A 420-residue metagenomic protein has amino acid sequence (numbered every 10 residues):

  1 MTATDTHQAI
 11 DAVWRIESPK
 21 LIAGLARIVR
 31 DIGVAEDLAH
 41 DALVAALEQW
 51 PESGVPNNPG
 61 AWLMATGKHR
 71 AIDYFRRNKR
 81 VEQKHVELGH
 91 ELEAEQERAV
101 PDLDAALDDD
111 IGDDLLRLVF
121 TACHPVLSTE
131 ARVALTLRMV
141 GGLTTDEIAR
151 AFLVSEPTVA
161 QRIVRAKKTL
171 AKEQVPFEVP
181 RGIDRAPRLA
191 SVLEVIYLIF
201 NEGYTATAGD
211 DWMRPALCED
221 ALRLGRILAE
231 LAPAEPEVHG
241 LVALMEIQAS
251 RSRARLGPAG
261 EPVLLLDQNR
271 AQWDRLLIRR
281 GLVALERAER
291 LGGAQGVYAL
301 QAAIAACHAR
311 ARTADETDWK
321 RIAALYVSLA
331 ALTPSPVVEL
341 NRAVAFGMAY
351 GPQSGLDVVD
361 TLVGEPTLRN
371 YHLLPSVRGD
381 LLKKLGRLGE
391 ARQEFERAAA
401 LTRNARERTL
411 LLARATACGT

Functional and structural regions predicted by a protein language model:
T2-A23, G33-E36, A186-E194, L198: A short, charge-rich alpha-helical start-of-domain segment used by transcription regulators
V13-I32, A45-Q49, F120, H124 (+2 more regions): Amphipathic, Lys/Arg- and hydrophobic-enriched alpha-helical face
L21, L25, L63, G67-F75: Hydrophobic-face residues of short alpha-helical interaction/recognition segments
D37-V44, N57-H69: Structural recognition of an alpha-helix C-terminal capping motif at a helix-to-coil junction
K68-V86, A94: Arg/Lys-rich amphipathic alpha helix in sigma70-family domain 2
V86-E130, T136-E147, V154-V327: Amphipathic helix-loop-helix modules that constitute alpha-helical solenoid scaffolds
L241, M245-Q248, Q301, A305 (+4 more regions): "A position-specific structural signal for the A-helix of alpha-solenoid helical repeats
